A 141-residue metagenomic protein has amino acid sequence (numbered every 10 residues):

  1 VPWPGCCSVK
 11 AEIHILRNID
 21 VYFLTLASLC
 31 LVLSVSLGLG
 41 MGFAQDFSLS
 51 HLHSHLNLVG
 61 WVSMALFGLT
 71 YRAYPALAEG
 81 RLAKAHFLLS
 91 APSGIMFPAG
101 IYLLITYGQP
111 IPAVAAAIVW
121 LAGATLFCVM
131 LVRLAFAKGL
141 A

Functional and structural regions predicted by a protein language model:
P2-A141: Hydrophobic alpha-helical transmembrane segments of multi-pass integral membrane proteins
